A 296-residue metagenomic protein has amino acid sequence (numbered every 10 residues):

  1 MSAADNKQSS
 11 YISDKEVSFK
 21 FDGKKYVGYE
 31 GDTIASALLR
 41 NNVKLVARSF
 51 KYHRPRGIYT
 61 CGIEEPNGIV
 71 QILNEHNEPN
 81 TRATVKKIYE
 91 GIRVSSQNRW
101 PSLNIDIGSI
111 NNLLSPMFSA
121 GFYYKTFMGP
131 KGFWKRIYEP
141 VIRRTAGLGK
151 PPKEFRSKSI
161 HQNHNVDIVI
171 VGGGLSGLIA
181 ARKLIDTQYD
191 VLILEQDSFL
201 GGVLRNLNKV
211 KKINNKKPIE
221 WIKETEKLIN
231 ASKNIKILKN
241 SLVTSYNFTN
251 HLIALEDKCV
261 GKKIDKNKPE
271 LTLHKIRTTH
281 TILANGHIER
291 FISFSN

Functional and structural regions predicted by a protein language model:
M1-G147, T272: Signature of N-terminal electron-transfer/Fe-S-associated modules in redox systems
A37, I179, K183, L207: Rossmann-fold NAD(P)-dependent oxidoreductase module
H53-Y59, S95-V169, E226-N296: FAD-binding core/adjacent interface of flavoenzyme oxidoreductases
H161-I193: N-terminal Rossmann-like FAD-binding beta1-loop-alpha1 element of flavoenzymes
I170, G174-S176, F199, H287-E289: Residue-level detector of alpha-helix initiation sites
L175-A181, V203, F291-S293: Short glycine/serine/threonine-rich phosphate/pyrophosphate-binding segments that cradle anionic phosphate groups
S198-W221: Conserved N-terminal glycine-rich FAD pyrophosphate-binding loop of Rossmann-like flavoproteins
